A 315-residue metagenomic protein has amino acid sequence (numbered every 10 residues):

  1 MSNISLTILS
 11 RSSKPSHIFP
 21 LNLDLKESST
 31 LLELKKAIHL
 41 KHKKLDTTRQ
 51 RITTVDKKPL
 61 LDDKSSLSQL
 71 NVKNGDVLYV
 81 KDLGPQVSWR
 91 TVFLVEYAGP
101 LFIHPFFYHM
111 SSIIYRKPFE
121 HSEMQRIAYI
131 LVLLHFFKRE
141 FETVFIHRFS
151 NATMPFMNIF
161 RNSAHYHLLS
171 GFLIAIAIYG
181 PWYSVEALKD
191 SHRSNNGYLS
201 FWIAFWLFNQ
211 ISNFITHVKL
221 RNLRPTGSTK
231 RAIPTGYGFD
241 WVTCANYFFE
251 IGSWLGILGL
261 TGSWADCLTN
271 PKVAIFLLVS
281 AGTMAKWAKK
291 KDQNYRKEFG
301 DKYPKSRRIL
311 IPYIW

Functional and structural regions predicted by a protein language model:
M1-S12: Charged, low-complexity intrinsically disordered regulatory segments in eukaryotic signaling
S13-E33, L60-D62: Short, contiguous acidic and Ser/Thr-rich linear segments
D24-I52, G75: Short amphipathic, charge-patterned alpha-helical segments
K36-H39, F106, L188-F214, K219 (+1 more regions): Hydrophobic transmembrane alpha-helices
D56-V80: Eukaryotic mixed-charge, acidic/polar low-complexity intrinsically disordered regions
K57, K81-Y108: Non-catalytic, usually N-terminal nucleic-acid engagement modules in DNA/RNA processing proteins
L83-V92, P118, E140-R161, N222-W241 (+1 more regions): Helix-loop boundary elements of multi-pass alpha-helical membrane proteins
P105-L133, F137-I159, F172-S200, L258-I275: Membrane-lumen (extracellular) interface motif
